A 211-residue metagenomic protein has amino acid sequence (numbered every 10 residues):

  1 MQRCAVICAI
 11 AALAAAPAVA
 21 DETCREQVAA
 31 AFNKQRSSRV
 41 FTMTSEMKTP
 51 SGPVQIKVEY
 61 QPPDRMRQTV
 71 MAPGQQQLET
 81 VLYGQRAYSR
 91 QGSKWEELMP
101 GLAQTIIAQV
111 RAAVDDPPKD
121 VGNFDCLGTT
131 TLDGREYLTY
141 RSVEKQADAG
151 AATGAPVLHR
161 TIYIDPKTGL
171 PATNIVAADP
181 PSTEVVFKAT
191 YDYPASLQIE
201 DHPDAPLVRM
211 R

Functional and structural regions predicted by a protein language model:
M1-I7: Bacterial N-terminal signal peptides that target proteins for export
C8-A12, P17-R65, Q198, H202-R211: N-terminal leader/targeting segments and the immediate start of mature chains
D21-V28, K34, R86-T153: Flexible, processing/modification-adjacent segments and terminal tails in exported/periplasmic/extracellular proteins
N33-K34, I56-Q61, E79-V81, D125-T130 (+1 more regions): Short, exposed beta-strand/loop patches in secreted or surface proteins that constitute
S37-T44, P62-T69, D133-R141, T168-N174: Short, hydrophobic/aromatic-rich segments at coil-to-beta transitions
S45-K48, T69-G74, Q91-S93, E144 (+1 more regions): Beta-turn initiation residues at beta-strand->coil junctions
K57-V114, E184: An acidic-aromatic
E136-M210: Gly/Pro-enriched, hydrophobic low-complexity segments that function as extracytoplasmic propeptides/linkers
